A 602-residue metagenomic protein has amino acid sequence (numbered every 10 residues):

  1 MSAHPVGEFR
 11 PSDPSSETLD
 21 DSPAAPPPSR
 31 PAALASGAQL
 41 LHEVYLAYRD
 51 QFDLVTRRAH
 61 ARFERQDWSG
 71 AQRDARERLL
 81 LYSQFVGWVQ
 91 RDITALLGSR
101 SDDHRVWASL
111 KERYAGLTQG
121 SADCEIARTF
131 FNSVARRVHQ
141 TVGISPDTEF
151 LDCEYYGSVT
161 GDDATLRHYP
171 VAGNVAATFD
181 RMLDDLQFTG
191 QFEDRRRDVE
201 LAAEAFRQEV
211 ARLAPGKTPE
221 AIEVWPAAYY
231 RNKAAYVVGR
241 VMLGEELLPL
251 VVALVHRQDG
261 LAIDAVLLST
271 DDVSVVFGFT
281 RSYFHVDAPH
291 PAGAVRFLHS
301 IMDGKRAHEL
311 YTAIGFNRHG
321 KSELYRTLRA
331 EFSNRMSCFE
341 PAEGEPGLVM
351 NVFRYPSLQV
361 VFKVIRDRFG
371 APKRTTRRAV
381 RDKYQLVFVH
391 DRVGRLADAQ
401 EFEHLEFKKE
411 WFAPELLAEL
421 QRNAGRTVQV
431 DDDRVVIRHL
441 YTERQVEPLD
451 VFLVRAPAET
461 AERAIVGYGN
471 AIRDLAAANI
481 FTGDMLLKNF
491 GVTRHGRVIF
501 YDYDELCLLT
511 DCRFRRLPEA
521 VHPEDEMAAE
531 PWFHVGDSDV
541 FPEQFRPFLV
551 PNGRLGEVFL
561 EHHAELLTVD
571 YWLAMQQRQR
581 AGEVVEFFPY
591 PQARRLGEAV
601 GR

Functional and structural regions predicted by a protein language model:
D20-T270: Noncatalytic N-terminal accessory/assembly modules of large enzymes
K111-Y114, T118-E125, F131, Q579-R602: C-terminal non-catalytic accessory extensions
G216, I222-D450, G467, A477: Conserved ATP-binding subdomain of kinase catalytic cores across diverse folds
Y384-E401, R513-V550: Active-site-adjacent segment of 2-oxoglutarate/Fe(II) JmjC oxygenases
P448-A461: Short histidine-centered catalytic/ligand-binding loop motif
A458-L486: Conserved kinase catalytic-core helix
L486-P531: Catalytic activation segment of kinase domains across protein kinase-like and atypical kinase folds
A528-R595: C-terminal region signature
